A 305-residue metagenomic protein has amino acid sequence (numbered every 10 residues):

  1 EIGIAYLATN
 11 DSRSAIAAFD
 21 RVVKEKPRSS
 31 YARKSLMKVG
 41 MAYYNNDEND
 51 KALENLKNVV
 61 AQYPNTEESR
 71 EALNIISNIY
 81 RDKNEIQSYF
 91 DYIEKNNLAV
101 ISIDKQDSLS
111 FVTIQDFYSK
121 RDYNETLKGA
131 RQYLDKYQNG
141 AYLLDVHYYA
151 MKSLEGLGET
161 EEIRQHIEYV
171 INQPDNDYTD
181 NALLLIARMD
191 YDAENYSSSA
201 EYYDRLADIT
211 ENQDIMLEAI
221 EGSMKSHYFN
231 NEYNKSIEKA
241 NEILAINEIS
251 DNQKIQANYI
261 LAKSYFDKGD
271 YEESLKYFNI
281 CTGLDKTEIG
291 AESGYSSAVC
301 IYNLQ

Functional and structural regions predicted by a protein language model:
E1-Q305: Acidic, polar-rich low-complexity tracts and alpha-helical solenoid repeat scaffolds
